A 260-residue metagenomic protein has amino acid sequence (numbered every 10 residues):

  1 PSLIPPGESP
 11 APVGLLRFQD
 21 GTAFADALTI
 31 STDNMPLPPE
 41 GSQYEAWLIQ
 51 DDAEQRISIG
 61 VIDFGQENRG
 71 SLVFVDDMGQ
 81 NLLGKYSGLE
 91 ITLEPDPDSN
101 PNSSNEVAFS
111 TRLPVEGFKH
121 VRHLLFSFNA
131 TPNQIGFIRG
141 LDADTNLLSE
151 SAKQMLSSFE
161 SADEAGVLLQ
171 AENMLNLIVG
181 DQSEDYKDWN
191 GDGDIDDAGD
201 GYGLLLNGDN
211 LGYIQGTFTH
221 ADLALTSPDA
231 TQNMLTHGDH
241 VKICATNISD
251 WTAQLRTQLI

Functional and structural regions predicted by a protein language model:
P1-F24: Intrinsically disordered, low-complexity Ser/Thr/Pro-rich tracts
L28-L37, K153-E160: Short amphipathic, basic-aromatic surface patches that mediate peripheral association with negatively charged
I30-T32, G60, Q66-N81: Exposed aromatic-hydrophobic patches
M35-G41, N81-L83: A short beta-turn/strand-edge loop motif at beta-sheet boundaries
E45-D52: Aromatic- and Gly/Pro-enriched helix-to-coil junctions and flexible linker segments
M78, L89-I91, S110-I260: Mature extracytoplasmic or organellar-lumen-exposed domains after removal of signal/transit peptides
N81-P95: Short, surface-exposed ligand- or partner-binding patches at beta-edge/loop junctions that are enriched in aromatics
T92-V107: Short acidic/polar inter-strand loop motif in beta-rich domains
